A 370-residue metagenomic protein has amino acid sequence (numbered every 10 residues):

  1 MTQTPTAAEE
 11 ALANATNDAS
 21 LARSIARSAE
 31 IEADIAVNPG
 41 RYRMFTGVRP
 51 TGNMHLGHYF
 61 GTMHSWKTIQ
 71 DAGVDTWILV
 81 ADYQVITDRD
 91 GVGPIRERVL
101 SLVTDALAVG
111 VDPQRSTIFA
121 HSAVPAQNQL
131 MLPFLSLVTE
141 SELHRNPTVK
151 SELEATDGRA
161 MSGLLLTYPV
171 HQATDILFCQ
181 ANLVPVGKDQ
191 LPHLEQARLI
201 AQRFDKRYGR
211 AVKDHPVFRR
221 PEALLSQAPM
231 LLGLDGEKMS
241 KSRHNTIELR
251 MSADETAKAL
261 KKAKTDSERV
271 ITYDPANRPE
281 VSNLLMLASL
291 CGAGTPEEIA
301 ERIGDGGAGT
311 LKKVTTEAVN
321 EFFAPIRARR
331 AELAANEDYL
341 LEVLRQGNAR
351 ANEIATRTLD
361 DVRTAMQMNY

Functional and structural regions predicted by a protein language model:
T2-F45, P50-T174, A331: N-terminal Rossmann-like or analogous alpha/beta NTP/dinucleotide-binding catalytic cores that position adenine
M54-T62, K67-I69, D75-D82, G91-R98 (+6 more regions): Structured ligand/cofactor/substrate-binding pocket environments in proteins
V74, E140-H144, F178-P185, S289-I299 (+1 more regions): Short helix-capping/linker segments at secondary-structure and domain boundaries
T87, F178, N182-P185, E332 (+2 more regions): Short amphipathic alpha-helical segments at helix-loop
V103, G110, V138-E142, A181 (+2 more regions): A generic secondary-structure signal for well-formed alpha-helical elements
A106, D189, G236: Conserved RecA-like P-loop NTPase ATPase core
P192, R198-Y370: Conserved nucleotide- and phosphate/pyrophosphate-binding catalytic cores in adenylate/nucleotidyl-handling enzymes
